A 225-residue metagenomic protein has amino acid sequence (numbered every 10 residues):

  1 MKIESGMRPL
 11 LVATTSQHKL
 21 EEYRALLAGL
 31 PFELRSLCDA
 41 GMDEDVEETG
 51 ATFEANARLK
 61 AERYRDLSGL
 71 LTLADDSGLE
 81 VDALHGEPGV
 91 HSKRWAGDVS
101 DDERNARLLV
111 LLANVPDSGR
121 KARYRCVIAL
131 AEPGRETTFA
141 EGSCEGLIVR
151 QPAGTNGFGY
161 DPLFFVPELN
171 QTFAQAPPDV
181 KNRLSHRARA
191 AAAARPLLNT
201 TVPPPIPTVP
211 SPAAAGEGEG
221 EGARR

Functional and structural regions predicted by a protein language model:
K2-L11, T15-I206: Anionic-ligand binding patches
G216-E219: Glycine-biased, low-complexity coil/linker segments
R224-R225: Basic polycationic patches enriched in arginine
